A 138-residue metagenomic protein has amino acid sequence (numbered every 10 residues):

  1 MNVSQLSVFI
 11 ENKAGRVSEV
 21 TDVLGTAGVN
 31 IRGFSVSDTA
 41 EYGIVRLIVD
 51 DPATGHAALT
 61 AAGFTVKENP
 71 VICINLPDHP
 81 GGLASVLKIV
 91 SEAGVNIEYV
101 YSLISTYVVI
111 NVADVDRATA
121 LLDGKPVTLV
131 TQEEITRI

Functional and structural regions predicted by a protein language model:
M1-I138: A conserved regulatory-domain signal marking ACT and ACT-like small-molecule sensing domains and adjacent regulatory
